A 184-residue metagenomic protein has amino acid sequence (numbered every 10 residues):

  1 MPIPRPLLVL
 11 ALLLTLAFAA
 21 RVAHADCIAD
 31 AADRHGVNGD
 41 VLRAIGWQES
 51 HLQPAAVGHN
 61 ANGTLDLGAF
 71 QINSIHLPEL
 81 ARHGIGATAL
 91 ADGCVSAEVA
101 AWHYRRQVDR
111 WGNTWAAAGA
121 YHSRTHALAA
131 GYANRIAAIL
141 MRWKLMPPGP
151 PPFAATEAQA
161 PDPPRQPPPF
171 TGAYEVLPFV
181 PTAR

Functional and structural regions predicted by a protein language model:
M1-D26, D30, R34-H35, A138-R184: N-terminal secretory targeting signals
A23-T156: Catalytic glycan-binding domains that act on GlcNAc-containing polysaccharides
